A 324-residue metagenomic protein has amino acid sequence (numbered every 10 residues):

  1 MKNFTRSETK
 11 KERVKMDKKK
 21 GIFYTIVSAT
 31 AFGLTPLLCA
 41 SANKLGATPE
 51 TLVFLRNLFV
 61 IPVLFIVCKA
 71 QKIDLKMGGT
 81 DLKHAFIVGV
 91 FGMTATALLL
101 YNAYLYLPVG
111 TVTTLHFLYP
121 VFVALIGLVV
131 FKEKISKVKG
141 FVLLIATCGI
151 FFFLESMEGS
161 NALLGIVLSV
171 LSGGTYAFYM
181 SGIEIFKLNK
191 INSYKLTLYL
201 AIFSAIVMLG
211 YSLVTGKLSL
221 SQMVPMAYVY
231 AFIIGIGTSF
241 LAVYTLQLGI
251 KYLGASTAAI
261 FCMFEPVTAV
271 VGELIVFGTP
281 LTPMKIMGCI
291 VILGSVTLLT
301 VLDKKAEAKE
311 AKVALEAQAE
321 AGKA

Functional and structural regions predicted by a protein language model:
K2-L55, G159-I185, I206, V313-A324: Glycine-/small-residue-enriched transmembrane alpha-helix faces in small-molecule transporters and effluxers
K19-Y24, E50-V67, I87, V142-I145 (+2 more regions): Hydrophobic alpha-helical transmembrane segments of multi-pass integral membrane proteins, especially transporters
A29, L55, A97, V112-L118 (+2 more regions): Helix-helix packing/entry segments at the starts of transmembrane helices
A31-P36, F65-G110, H116, F152 (+1 more regions): Specific transmembrane alpha-helical segments of multi-pass solute transporters/efflux pumps, especially DMT/EamA
F32-G33, V88-A97, P120, L154 (+5 more regions): Transmembrane alpha-helical core positions of polytopic small-molecule transporters
L34, S41, L45, V60-G78 (+5 more regions): Membrane-interface helix-cap regions at the ends of transmembrane helices in multi-pass membrane proteins
T51-I61, L100-K134, K139, S172 (+1 more regions): Specific alpha-helical transmembrane segments that line the substrate/conduction pathway and gating interfaces
I126, I135-E155, M208, M263 (+1 more regions): Hydrophobic transmembrane alpha-helices of multi-pass small-molecule transport proteins
